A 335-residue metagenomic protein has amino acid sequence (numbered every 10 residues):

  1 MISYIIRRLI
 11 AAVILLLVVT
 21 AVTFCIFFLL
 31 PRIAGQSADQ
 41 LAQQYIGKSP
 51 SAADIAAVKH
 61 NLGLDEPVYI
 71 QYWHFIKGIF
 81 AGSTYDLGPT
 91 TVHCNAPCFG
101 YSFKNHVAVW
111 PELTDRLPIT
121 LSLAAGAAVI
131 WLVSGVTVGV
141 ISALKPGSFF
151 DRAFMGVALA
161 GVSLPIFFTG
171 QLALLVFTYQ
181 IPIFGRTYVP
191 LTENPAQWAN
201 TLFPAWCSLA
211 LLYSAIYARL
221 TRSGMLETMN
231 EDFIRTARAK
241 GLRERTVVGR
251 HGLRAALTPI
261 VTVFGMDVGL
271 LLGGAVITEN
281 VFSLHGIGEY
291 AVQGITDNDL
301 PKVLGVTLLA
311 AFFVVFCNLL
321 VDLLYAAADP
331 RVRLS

Functional and structural regions predicted by a protein language model:
I2-Y4, L117-F150, I166, Y179-P182 (+1 more regions): Alpha-helical transmembrane segments of integral membrane proteins, especially multi-pass inner/plasma-membrane
I6-A12, L16: N-terminal signal-anchor/signal peptide hydrophobic helix marking the start of the first transmembrane segment
L16-W73, I181-W198: Hydrophobic alpha-helical transmembrane segments of membrane transport/permease proteins and related membrane-embedded
V22-I33, G63, K77, G156-G185 (+1 more regions): Membrane-water interface segments at the C-terminal ends of transmembrane alpha-helices in multi-pass inner-membrane
S49-G82, F203, F282-Q293: Short hydrophobic, aromatic-rich alpha-helical segments embedded in or entering the lipid bilayer of multi-pass
G63-V136: An internal, D/E-rich "acidic patch" concept
